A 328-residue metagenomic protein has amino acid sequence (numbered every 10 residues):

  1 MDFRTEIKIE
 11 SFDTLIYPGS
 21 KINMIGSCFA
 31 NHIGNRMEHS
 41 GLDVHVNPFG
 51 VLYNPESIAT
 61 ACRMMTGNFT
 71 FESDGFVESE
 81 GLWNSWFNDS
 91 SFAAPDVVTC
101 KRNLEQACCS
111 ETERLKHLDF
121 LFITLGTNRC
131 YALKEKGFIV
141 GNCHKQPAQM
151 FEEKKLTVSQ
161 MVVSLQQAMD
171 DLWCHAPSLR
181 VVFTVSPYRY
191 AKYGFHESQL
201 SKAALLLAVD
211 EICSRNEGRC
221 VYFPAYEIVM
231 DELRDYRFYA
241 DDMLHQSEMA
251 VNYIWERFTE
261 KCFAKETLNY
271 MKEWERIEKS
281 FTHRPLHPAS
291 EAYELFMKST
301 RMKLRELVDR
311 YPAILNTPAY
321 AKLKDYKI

Functional and structural regions predicted by a protein language model:
M1-E72, A208-E211: Serine-esterase "nucleophile elbow" of acetyl-processing enzymes
T5, N128, D170-Q199, E227-I228 (+2 more regions): Active-site segments of SGNH/GDSL-like serine hydrolases that catalyze O-acetyl group transfer/hydrolysis on lipids
E6, D241, R257-I328: Conserved catalytic region of serine esterases and O-acyltransferases that act on ester linkages in lipids
H32, D43-I123, T127-L133: Conserved SGNH/GDSL esterase-like catalytic core that processes O-acyl groups on lipids and polysaccharides
I33-M37, A132-K134, A191-S198, R234: A short acidic (Asp/Glu
R114, M161-V181, A208-V221, K261: A structural motif corresponding to the C-terminal end of an alpha-helix and its immediate exit/capping segment
E135-V158: A solvent-exposed, charged loop/short amphipathic helix patch at secondary-structure junctions
R180-V181, A203-D235, R257, M271-E273: Extracellular serine-dependent O-acyl
